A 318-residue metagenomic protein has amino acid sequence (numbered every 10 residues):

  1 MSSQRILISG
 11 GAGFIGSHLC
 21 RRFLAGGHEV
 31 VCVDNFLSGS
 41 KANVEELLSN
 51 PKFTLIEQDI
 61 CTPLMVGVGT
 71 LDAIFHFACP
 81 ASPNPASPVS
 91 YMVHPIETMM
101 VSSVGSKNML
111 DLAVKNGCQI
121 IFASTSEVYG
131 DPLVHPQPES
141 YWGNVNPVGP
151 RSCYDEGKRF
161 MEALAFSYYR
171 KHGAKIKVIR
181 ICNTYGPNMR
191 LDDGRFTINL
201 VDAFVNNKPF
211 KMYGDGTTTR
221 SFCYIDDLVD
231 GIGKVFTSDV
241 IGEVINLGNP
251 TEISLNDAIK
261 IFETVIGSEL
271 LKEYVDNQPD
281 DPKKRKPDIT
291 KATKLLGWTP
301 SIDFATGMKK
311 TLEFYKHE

Functional and structural regions predicted by a protein language model:
M1-T184, F204, D226, I302: N-terminal Rossmann-like NAD(P)+-binding domain of SDR-like oxidoreductases, especially those catalyzing
I6, L19, A25, N183 (+1 more regions): C-terminal substrate-binding subdomain of Rossmann-fold SDR/epimerase-dehydratase oxidoreductases
S38, P187, N249: Short, conserved catalytic or interaction motifs in soluble domains
N108, N199, K234: Alpha-helical scaffold segments in soluble metabolic enzymes
N188-D193: Short, solvent-exposed loop/turn segments at secondary-structure boundaries
